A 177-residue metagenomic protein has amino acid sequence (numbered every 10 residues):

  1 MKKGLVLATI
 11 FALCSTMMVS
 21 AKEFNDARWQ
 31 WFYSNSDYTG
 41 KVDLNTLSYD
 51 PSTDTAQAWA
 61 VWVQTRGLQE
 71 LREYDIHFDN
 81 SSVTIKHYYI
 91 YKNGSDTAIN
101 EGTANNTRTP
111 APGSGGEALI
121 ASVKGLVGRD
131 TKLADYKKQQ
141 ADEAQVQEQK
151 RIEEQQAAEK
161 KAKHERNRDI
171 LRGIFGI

Functional and structural regions predicted by a protein language model:
G4-S15: Sec-dependent N-terminal signal peptides
V19-I177: N-terminal secretory-pathway/extracellular module detecting exported/lumenal segments and adjacent signal-anchor/first
